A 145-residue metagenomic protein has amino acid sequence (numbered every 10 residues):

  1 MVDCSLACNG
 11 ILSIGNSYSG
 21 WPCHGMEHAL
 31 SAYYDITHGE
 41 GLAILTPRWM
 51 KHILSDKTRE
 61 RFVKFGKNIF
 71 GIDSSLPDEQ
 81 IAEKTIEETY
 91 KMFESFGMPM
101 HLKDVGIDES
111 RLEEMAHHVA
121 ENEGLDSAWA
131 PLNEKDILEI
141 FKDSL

Functional and structural regions predicted by a protein language model:
M1-E87: Active-site segments that bind and position negatively charged phosphate/pyrophosphate groups
F62, N68-L145: C-terminal charged capping/lid subdomain of soluble metabolic enzymes
